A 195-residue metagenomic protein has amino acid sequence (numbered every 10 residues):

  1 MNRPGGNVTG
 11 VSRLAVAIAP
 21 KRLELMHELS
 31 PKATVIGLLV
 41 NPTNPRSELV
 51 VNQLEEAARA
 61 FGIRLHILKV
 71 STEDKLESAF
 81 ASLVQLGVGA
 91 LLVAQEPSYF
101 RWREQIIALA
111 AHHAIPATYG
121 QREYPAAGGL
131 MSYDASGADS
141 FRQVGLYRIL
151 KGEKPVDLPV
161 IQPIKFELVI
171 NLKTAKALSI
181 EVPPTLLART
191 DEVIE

Functional and structural regions predicted by a protein language model:
M1-E195: Short hydrophobic alpha-helices and adjacent helix-cap/hinge residues
